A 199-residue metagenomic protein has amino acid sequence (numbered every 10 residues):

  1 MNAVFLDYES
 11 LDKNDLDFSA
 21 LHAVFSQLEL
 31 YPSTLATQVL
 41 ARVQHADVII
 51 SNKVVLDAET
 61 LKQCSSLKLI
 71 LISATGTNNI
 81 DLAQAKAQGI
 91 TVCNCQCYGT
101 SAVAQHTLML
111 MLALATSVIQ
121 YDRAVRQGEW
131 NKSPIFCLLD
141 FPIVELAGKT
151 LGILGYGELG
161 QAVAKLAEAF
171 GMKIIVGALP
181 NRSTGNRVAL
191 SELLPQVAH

Functional and structural regions predicted by a protein language model:
M1-A46: N-terminal glycine-/charge-rich "phosphate-binding" loop or analogous flexible N-terminal tail
P32, S73-A74, I90-S101, A178: Short beta->alpha connector loops at strand-helix junctions that form conserved, small/polar/Pro-enriched
A46, C64-L67, Q196-A198: An anion/phosphate-binding loop that grips the pyrophosphate of nucleotide cofactors and donors
V55-L67, L82: Rossmann-fold NAD(P) dinucleotide-binding segment
N78-Q88: Rossmann-fold NAD(P)-binding glycine/threonine-rich loop
Q88, Q96-T150: Phosphate-binding beta-alpha-beta segment of Rossmann-like dinucleotide-binding domains, i.e., the NAD(P)
C137-H199: Rossmann-like dinucleotide/phosphate-binding beta-alpha-beta segment
